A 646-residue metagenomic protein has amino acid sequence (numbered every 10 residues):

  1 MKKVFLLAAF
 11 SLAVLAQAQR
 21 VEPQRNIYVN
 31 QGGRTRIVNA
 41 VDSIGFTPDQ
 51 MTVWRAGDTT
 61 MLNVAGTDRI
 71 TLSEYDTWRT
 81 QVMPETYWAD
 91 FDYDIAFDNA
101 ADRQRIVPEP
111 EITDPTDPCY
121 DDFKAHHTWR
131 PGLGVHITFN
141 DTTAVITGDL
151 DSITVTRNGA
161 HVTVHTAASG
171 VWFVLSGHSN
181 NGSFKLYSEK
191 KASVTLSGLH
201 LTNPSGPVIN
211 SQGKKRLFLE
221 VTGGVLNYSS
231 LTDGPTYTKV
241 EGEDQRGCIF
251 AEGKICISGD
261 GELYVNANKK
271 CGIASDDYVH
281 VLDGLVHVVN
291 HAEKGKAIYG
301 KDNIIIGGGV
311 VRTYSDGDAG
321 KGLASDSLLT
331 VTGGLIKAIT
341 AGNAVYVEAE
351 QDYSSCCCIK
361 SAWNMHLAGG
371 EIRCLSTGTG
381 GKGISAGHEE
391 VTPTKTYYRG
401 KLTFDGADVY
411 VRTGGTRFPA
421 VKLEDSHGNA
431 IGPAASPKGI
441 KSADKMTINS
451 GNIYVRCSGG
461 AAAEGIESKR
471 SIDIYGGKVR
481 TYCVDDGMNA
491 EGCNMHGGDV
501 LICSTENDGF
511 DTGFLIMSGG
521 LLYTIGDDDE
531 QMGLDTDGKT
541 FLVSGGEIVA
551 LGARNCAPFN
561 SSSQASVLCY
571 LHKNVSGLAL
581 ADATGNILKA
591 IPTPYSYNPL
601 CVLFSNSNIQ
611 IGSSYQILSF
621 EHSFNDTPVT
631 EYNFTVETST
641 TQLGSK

Functional and structural regions predicted by a protein language model:
M1-V4: Positively charged n-region of N-terminal signal peptides that target proteins for export
A9-Q17: Hydrophobic h-region of N-terminal signal peptides that target proteins for export in Gram-negative bacteria
A18-R25: Cleaved targeting-peptide boundary
Y28-T52: N-terminal targeting signals for Sec/Tat export/insertion, comprising classic cleavable signal peptides
R36-D42, D68, F559-L568: Charged, amphipathic alpha-helical segments
I37, T59-D68, D537-V543: Extracellular interaction modules
V38-F46, N63-Y75: Structured surface patches comprising rigid loops and adjacent beta-strands/short helices at the edges of well-ordered
T77-K646: A composition-driven surface/loop motif
